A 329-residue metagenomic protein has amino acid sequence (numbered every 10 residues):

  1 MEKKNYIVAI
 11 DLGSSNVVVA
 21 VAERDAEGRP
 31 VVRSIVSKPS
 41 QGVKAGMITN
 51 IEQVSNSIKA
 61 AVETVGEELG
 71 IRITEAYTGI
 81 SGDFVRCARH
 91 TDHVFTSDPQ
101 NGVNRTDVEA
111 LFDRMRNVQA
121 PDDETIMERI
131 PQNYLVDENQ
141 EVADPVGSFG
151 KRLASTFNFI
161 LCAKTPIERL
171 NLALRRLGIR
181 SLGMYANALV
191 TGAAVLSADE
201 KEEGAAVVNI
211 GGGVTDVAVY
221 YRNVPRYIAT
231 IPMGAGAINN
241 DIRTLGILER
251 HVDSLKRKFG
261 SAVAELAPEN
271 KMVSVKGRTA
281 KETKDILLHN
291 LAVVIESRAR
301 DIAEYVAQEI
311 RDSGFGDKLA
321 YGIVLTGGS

Functional and structural regions predicted by a protein language model:
M1-N16, A20-V207, V224-R226, A235 (+3 more regions): Nucleotide/phosphate-binding catalytic cleft detector across ATP-hydrolyzing and phosphate-transferring enzymes
S14, V214-T215, T326: Ser/Thr-centric signal marking residues that sit in or immediately flank functional binding/regulatory motifs
I80-D83, G212, G327-G328: Core structural elements
E203-L245: Glycine-rich phosphate-binding loop of actin/hexokinase-like ATP-binding domains
N240, H289, V293, S297-E304 (+1 more regions): Feature representing long, continuous alpha-helical segments
D317, V324-S329: Nucleotide-binding motor/catalytic cores of P-loop/tubulin-like NTPases across gene-expression machines
